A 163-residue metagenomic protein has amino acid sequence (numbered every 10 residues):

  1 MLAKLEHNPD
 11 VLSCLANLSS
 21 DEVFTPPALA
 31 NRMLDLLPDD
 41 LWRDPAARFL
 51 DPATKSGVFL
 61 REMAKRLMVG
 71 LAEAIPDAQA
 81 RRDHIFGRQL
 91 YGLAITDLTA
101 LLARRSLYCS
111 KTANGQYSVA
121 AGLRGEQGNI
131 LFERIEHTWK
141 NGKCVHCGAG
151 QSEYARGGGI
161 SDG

Functional and structural regions predicted by a protein language model:
L2-G163: SAM-dependent methyltransferase catalytic region
